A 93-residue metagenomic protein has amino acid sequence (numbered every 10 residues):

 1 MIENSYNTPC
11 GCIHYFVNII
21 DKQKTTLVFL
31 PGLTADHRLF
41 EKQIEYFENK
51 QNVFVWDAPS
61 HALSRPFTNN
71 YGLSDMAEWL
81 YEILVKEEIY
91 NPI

Functional and structural regions predicted by a protein language model:
M1-C12: N-terminal cap/lid segment of alpha/beta-hydrolase-fold proteins
C10, E48-K50, I89-Y90: Short, well-ordered coil/turn elements that cap or connect secondary structure elements
C10, F29-R38, G72, W79-I83 (+1 more regions): Anionic, Ser/Thr-rich low-complexity intrinsically disordered regions
H14-P66: Conserved HGGG/HGGXW glycine-rich cap/lid loop of the alpha/beta-hydrolase fold
F54-I93: Active-site loop/oxyanion-hole signature of alpha/beta-hydrolase fold enzymes
